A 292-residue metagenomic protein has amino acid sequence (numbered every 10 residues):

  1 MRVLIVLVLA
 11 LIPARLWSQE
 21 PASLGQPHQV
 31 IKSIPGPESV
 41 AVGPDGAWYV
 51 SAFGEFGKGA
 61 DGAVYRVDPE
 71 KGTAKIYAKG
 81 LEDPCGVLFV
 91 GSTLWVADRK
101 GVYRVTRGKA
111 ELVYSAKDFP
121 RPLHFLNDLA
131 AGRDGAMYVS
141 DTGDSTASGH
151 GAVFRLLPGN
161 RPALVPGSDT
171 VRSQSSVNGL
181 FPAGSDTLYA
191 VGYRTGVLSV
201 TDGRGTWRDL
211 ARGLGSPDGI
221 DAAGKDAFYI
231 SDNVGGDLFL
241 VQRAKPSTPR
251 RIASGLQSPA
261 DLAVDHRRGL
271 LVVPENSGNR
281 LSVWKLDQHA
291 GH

Functional and structural regions predicted by a protein language model:
V3-I12: Sec-dependent N-terminal signal peptides
W17-L24, K58-V67: Blade/loop signatures of beta-propeller domains
G25-I31, G72-A78, E111-P120, R161-R172 (+2 more regions): A short beta-strand motif characteristic of beta-propeller blades
I34-D45, A60-D61, G80-R99, F119-S140 (+5 more regions): Beta-rich, blade/repeat-based domains predominating in secreted/periplasmic proteins but also intracellular
S51-F53, D98, D141-T142, G192 (+2 more regions): Recurrent small/Gly-Pro-centered beta-turn motifs in extracellular repeat architectures
G54-K58, G101-V102, G143-A147, T195-V197 (+2 more regions): Short glycine/acidic-enriched loop and turn motifs that connect beta-strands
V64, L94, V102, G151-V153 (+5 more regions): Hydrophobic beta-strand positions in blades of beta-propellers and related beta-sheet-rich domains
V67-G72, V105-K109, L156-R161, T201-G205 (+2 more regions): Short loop/turn segments that connect beta-strands within beta-propeller blades
